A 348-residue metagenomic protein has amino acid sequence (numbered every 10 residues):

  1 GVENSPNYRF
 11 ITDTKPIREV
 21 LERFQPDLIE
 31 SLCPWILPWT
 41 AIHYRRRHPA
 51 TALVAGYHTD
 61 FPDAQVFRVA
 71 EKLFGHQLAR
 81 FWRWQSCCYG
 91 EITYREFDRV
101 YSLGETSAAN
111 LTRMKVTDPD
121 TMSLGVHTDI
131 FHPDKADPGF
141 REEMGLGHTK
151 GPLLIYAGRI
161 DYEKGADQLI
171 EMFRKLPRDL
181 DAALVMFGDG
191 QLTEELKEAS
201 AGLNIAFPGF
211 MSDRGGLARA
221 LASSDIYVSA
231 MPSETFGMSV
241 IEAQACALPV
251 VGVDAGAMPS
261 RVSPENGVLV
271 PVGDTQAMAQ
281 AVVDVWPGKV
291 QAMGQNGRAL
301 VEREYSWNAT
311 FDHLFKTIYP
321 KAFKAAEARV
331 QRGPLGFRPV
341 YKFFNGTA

Functional and structural regions predicted by a protein language model:
A79-G139: Donor nucleotide-sugar binding/catalytic pocket of nucleotide-sugar-dependent glycosyltransferases
T121, V240-E242, A255-L269: Short acidic/histidine- and often glycine-rich active-site loop of Leloir-type glycosyltransferases that engages
G147-K164, I170-R174: Conserved donor-binding/catalytic core segment of Leloir-type glycosyltransferases
E194-G215: Nucleotide-activated donor-binding/catalytic signature segment of Leloir-type glycosyltransferases, i.e., the conserved
F207, P264-T275, D284-K289: Conserved acidic donor-binding segment of nucleotide-sugar-dependent glycosyltransferases
P232: Aromatic "clamp/platform" in nucleotide-sugar-dependent glycosyltransferases that forms part of the donor/acceptor
P249-G252: Short hydrophobic beta-strand element within catalytic cores of glycosyltransferases and related nucleotide-activated
Q291-E304: A short, well-ordered alpha-helix in the C-terminal region of glycosyltransferases
